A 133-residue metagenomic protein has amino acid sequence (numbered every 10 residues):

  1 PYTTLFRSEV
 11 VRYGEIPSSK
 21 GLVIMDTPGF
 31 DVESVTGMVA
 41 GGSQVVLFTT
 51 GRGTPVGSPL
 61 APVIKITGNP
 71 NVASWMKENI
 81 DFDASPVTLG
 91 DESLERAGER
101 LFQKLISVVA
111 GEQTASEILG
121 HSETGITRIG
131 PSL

Functional and structural regions predicted by a protein language model:
P1-L5: Short, small-residue-biased leader/transition segments that mark boundaries at the very start of proteins
R7, V11-Y13, S122-G125: A charged nuclease-like catalytic/ligand-binding cleft shared by nucleic-acid processing domains
V10-S74, P86-G90: Hydrophobic alpha-helical bundle architecture
S43-Q44, V63, A84, L89-L133: Extended hydrophobic packing segments that form well-structured cores
